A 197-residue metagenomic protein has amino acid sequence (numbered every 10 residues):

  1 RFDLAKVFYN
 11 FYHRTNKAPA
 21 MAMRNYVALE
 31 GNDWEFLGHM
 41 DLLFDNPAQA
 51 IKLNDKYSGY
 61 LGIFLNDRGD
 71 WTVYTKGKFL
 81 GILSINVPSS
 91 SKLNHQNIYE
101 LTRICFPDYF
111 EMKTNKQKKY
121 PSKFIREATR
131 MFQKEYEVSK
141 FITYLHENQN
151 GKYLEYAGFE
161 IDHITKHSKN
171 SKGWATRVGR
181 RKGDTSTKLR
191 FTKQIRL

Functional and structural regions predicted by a protein language model:
R1-L4, D41-N46: A short beta-loop-alpha structural element at the N-terminal edge of CoA-dependent acyl/N-acetyltransferase catalytic
L4-R24, I51-D67: Short, basic/aromatic recognition patches
A18, L43-L53, F79-I85: Compositionally biased, charged N-terminal/linker segments
A22-L37, G59-L83: Conserved beta-hairpin
M23, S186-R190: Short hydrophobic/aromatic beta-strand or adjacent loop that forms the aromatic wall/cage of a ligand/substrate-binding
G69-W71, K152, L189: Residue-level detector of short, conserved catalytic/binding motifs and their immediate flanks
T75-K78, I82-S186: Acyl-donor binding region in acyl/amide transferases
T192-L197: Short beta-strand-to-coil "C-cap" segments at the C-terminal boundary of structured domains/repeats, marking
